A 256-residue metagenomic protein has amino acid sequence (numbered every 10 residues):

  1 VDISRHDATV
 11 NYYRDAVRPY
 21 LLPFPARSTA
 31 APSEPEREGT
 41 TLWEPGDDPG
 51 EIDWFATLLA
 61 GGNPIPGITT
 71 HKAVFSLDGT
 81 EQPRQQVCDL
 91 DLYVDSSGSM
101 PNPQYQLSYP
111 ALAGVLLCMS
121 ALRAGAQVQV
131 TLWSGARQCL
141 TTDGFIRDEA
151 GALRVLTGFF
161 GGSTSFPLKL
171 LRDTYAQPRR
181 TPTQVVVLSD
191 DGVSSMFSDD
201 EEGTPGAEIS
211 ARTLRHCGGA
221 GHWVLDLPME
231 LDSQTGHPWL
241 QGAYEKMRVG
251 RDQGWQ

Functional and structural regions predicted by a protein language model:
V1-V87: Acidic/polar low-complexity segments with low predicted structural confidence
D2-H6, V10, T57, G67-H71 (+2 more regions): Acidic, glycine-rich A-domain
